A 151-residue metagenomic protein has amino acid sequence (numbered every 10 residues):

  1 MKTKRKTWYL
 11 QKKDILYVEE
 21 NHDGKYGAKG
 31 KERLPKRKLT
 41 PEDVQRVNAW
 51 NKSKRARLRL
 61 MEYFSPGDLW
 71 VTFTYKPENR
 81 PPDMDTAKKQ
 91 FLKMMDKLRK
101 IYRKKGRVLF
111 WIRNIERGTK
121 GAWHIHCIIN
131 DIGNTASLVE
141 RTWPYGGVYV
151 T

Functional and structural regions predicted by a protein language model:
M1-W123, N130-T151: Positively charged, glycine-rich low-complexity segments
